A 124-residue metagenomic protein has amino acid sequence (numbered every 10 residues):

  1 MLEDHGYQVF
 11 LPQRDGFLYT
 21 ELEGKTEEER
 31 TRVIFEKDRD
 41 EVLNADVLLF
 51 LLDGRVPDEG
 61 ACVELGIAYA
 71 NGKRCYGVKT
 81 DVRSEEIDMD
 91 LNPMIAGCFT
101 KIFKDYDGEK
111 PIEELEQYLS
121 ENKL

Functional and structural regions predicted by a protein language model:
M1-L124: Conserved catalytic or regulatory cores that recognize and/or transform ribose-phosphate-containing ligands
